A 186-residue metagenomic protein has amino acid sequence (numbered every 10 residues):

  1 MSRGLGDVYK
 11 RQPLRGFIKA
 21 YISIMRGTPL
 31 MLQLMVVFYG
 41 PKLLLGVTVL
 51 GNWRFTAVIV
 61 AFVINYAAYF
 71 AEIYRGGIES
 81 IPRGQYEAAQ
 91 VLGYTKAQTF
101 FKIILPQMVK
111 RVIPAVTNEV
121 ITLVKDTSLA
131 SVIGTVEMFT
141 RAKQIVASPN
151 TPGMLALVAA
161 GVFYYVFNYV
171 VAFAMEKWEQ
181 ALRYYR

Functional and structural regions predicted by a protein language model:
M1-Y9: Single conserved hydrophobic/aromatic residue that forms the stacking wall/gate of nucleotide- or nucleobase-binding
K10-F17, V49-F55, K96, P149-M154 (+1 more regions): Membrane-helix interface segments
G16, I73-S80, E119, L123 (+1 more regions): Membrane-spanning helices that line or support transport/gating and their immediate boundary helices in channels
F17-I22, L32-A67, T135, T140-K143: Membrane-interfacial helix termini and adjacent extracytoplasmic/periplasmic loops of multi-pass transporters
T28, I78-Q98, K102-M108: Short helix-to-coil transition segments within interhelical loops that connect adjacent transmembrane helices
Y94-A130, M175-E176: Transmembrane alpha-helices
V124-F163: Glycine-rich helix-loop "coupling/hinge" segments at transmembrane-helix boundaries in multipass transporters
P149-R186: C-terminal transmembrane helix and the adjacent membrane-cytosol boundary/short C-terminal tail of inner/organellar
